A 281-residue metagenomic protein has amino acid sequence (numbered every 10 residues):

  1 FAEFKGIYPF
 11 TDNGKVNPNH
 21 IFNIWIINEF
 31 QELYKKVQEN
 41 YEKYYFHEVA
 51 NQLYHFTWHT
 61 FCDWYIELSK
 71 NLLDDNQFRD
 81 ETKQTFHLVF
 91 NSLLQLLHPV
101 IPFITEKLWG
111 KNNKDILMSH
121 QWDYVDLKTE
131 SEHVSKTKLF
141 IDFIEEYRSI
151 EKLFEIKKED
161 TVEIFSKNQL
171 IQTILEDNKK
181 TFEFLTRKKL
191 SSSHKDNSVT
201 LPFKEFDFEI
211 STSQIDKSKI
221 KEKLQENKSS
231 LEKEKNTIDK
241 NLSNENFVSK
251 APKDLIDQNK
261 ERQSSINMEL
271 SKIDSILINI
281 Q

Functional and structural regions predicted by a protein language model:
F1-E3, N23-E32, A50-N71, I238 (+1 more regions): Core structural elements
F1-N23, T200-E209, S249, L255: Non-cofactor substrate-recognition interfaces
A2-G6, K35, E39-E42, C62 (+8 more regions): Charged/polar positions within long, soluble alpha-helices
G6-Q38, I66-E145: Acidic, turn-prone loop/beta-hairpin segments
L33-L53, L93, S131-S135, S211-L224: Extended, non-catalytic structural segments that build the interaction scaffolds of large macromolecular assemblies
Y44, I101, A251: Single, functionally critical "micro-switch" positions that shape active/binding sites and transmembrane helices
N51-L53, D80, Q84, K253-E261: Short, charged, amphipathic alpha-helical segments
G110-Q281: C-terminal low-complexity, glycine/proline- and small-hydrophobic-enriched intrinsically disordered tails that act as
